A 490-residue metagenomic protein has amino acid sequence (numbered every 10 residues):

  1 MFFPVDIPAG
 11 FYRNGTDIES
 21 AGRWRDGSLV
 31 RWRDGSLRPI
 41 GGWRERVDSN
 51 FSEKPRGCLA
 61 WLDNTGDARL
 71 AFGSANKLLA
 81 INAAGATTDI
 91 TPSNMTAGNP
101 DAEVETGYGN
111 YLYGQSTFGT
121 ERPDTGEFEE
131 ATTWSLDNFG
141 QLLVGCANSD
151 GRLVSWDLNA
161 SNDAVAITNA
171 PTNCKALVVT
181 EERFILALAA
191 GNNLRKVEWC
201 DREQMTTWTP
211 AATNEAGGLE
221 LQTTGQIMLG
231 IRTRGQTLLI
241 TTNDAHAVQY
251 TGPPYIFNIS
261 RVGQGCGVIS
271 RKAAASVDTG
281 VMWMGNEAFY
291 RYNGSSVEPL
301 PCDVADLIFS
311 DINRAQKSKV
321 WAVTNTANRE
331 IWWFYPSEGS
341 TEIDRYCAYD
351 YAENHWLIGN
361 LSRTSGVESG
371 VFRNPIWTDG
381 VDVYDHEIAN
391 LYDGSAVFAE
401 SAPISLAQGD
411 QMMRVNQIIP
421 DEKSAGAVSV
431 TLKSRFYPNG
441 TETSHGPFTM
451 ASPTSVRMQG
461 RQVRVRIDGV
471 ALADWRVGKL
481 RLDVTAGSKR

Functional and structural regions predicted by a protein language model:
M1-I90, Y108-E121, T125-F128, T132-N138 (+2 more regions): Beta-sheet repeat architectures centered on beta-propellers
G42-R56, G126-E129, A160-K319: Beta-propeller and closely related beta-pinwheel folds
G66-D67, G140, E182, R234: Conserved loop/turn motif of beta-propeller repeat scaffolds
A71-S74, G145-N148, A187-A190, L239-T241 (+2 more regions): Conserved beta-strand positions in repeat-built beta-propeller and related beta-rich domains
L79, V144, V154, L186 (+5 more regions): Conserved hydrophobic/aromatic positions in well-ordered beta-strands
D89, F139-D163: Hydrophobic or amphipathic alpha-helical targeting/insertion segments
T96-N110: Short, low-complexity Pro/Thr/Gly
T133-N138, V144-C146, A176-V179, L229-G230: Short, charge-rich binding segments
